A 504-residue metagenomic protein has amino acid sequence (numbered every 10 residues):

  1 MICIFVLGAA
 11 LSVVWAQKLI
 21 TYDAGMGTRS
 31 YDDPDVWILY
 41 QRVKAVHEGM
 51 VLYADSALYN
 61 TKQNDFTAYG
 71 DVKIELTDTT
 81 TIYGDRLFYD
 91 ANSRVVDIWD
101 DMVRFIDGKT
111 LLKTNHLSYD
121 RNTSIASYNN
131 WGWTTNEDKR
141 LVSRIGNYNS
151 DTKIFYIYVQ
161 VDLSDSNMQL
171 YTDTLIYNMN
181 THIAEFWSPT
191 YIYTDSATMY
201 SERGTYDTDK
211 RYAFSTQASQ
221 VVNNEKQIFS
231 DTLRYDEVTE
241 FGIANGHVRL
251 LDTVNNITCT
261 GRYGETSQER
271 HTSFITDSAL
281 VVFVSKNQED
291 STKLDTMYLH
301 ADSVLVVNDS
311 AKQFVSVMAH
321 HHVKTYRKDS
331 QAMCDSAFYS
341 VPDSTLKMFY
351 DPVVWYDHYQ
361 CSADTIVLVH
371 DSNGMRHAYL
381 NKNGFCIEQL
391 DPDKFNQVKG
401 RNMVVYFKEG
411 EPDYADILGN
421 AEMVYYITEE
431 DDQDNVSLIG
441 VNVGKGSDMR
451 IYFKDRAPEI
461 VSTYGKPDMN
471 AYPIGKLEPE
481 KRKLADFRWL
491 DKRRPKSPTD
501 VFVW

Functional and structural regions predicted by a protein language model:
M1-T21: Bacterial Sec-dependent N-terminal signal peptides
W15-W504: N-terminal amphipathic/hydrophobic interface segments
